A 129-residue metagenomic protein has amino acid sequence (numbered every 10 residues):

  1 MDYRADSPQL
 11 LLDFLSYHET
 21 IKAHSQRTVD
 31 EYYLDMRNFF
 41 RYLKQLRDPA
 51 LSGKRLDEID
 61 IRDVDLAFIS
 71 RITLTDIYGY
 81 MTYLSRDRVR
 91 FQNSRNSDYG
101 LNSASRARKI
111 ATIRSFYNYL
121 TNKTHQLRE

Functional and structural regions predicted by a protein language model:
D2-D6: A detector for short, charged/polar N-terminal pre-domain segments
Q9: Gly/serine-rich nucleotide phosphate-binding loop at the start of the catalytic core of nucleotide/ADP-ribose-handling
L12-R27, R37-E129: N-terminal core-binding DNA-recognition domain of tyrosine recombinases/integrases
